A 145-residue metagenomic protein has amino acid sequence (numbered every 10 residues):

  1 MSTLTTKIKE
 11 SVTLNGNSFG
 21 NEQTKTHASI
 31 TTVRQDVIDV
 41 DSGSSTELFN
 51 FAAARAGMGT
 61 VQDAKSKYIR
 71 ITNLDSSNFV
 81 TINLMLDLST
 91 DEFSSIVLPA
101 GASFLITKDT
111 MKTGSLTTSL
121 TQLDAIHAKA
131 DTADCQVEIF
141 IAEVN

Functional and structural regions predicted by a protein language model:
M1-G57: N-terminal low-complexity, intrinsically disordered "leader/linker" segments enriched in small/polar and basic residues
S2-G16, L120-N145: C-terminal interaction-tip segments
S29, Y68-I71, V137-I139: N-terminal export/assembly leader peptides and their processing motifs that target proteins to secretory
A56-T60, P99-L123: Beta-sandwich interaction modules
G59-K67: Extended extracellular/luminal ectodomain segments enriched in beta-structured repeat modules
S66-T72, D124-A128: Buried hydrophobic-core signal for structured, non-transmembrane domains
K67, N78-V80, C135-V137: Short beta-strand/loop motifs in extracellular/secreted proteins, especially within beta-sandwich accessory domains
T72-I96: Short, surface-exposed beta-strand/strand-loop-strand elements in extracellular ectodomains
